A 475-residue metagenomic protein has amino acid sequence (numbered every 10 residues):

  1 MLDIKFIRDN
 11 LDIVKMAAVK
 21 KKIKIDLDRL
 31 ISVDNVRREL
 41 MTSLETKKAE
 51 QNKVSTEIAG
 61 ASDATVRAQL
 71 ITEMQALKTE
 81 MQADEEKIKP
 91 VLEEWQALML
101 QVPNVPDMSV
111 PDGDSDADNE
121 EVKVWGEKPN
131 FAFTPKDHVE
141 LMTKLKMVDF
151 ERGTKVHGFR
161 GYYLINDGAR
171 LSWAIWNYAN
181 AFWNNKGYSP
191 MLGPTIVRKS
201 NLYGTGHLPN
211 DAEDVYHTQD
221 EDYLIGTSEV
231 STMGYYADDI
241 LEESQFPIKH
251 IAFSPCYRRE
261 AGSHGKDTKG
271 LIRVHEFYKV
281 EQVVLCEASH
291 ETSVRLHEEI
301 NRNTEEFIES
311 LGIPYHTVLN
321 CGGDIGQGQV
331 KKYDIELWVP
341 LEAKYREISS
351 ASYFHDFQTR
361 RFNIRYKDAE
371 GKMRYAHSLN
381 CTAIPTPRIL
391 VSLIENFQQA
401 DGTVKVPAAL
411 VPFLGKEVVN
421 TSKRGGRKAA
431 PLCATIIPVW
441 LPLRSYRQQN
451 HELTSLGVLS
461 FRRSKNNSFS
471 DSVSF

Functional and structural regions predicted by a protein language model:
M1-P129, M147: N-terminal alpha-helical targeting/anchoring segments
V124-K423: TRNA-recognition modules of translation machinery and tRNA-sensing kinases, especially anticodon-binding
Q399, L432-A434, L453, S468: Compositionally biased, low-complexity intrinsically disordered regions
G425-G426, G457: Residue-identity detector for glycine
L432-N450, L459, R463: N-terminal polybasic/positive-inside topogenic patches
S470-S474: Short, intrinsically disordered C-terminal tails of secreted or membrane-associated proteins
